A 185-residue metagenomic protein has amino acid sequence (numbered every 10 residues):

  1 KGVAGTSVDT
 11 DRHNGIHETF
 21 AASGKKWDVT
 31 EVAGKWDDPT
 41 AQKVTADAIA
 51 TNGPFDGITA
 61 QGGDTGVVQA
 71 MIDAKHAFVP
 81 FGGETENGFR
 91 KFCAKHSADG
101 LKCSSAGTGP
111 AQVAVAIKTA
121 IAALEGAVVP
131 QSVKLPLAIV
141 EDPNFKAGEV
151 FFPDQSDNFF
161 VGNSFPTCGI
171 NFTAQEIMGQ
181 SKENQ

Functional and structural regions predicted by a protein language model:
K1-Q185: A residue-level marker of the well-folded mature domains of exported/periplasmic proteins
